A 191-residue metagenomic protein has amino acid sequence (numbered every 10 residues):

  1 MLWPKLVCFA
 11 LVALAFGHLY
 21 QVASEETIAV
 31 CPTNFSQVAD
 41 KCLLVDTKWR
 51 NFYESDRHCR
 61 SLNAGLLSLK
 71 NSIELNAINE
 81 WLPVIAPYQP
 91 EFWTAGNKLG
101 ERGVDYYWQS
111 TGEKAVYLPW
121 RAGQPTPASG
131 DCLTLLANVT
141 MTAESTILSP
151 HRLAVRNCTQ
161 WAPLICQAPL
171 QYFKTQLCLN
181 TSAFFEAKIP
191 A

Functional and structural regions predicted by a protein language model:
M1-V30, Q37, Y88, P169-A191: N-terminal secretory targeting and juxtamembrane "stalk" segments of secreted and cell-surface proteins
F16-A64: Extracellular disulfide-stabilized recognition modules
A29, F35, D40, R57 (+4 more regions): Extracellular secreted precursors and ectodomains with disulfide-bonded cysteine-rich loops/domains
Q37, S61-G112: Conserved helix-loop-beta core of C-type lectin(-like) domains
S55-R60, T94, W120, C166: Core motif of extracellular immunoglobulin-like domains
Q89-D131, A137-A143: Surface-exposed ligand-recognition segments of extracellular binding domains, strongest in the long/variable loop
T134-P163: Carbohydrate-recognition loop of C-type lectin domains
